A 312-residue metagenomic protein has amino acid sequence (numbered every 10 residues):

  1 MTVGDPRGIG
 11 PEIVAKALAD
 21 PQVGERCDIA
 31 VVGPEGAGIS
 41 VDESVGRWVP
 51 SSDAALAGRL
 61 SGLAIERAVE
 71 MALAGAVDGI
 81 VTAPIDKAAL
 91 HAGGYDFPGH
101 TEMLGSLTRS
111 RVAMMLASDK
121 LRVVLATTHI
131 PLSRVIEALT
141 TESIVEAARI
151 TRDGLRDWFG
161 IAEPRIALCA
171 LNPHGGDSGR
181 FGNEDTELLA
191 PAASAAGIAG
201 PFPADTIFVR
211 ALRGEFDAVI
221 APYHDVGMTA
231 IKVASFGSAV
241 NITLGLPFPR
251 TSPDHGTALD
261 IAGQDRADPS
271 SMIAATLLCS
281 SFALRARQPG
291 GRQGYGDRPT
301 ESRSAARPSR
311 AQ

Functional and structural regions predicted by a protein language model:
M1-H100, A138, E142-P222, V226-T251 (+2 more regions): Contiguous, glycine/small-aliphatic-enriched amphipathic segments in soluble metabolic enzymes
E66-A68, S110-M115: Short N-terminal helix-initiation segments at or just after the protein's N-terminus
T101-S110: A glycine-rich helix N-cap at a beta->alpha junction
M103, M114, V123-L125, F248-R250: Conserved hydrophobic/aromatic beta-strand scaffold that supports enzyme active sites
L104-G105, M115-L116, W158: Short secondary-structure boundary/capping segments
L116-E146: Ligand-binding beta-strand-loop-alpha-helix segment within the catalytic cores of soluble metabolic enzymes
